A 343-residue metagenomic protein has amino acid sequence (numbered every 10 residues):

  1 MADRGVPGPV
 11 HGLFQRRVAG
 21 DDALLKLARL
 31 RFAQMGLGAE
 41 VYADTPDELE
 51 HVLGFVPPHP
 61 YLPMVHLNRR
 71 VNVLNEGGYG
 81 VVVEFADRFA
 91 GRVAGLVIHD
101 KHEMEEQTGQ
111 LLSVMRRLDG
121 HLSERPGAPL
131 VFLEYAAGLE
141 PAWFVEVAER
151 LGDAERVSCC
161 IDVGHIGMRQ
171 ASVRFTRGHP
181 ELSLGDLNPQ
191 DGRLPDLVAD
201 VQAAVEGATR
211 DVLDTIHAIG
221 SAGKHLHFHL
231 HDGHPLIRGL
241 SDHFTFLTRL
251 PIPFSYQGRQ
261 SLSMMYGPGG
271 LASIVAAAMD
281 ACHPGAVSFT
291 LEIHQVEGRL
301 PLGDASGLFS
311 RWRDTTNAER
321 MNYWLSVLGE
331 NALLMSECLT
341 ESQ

Functional and structural regions predicted by a protein language model:
M1-G8, G12-F14, K26-L30, V52-P57 (+5 more regions): Histidine-acidic metal/acid-base catalytic patches
G5-D21, L67-G77: Active-site mouth loops of central-metabolism enzymes
L30-D47, M64: N-terminal substrate-binding region of glycoside hydrolase catalytic domains
A43-D47, L67-V71, D100-M104, Y135-L139 (+3 more regions): Active-site-proximal loop/turn and secondary-structure-junction residues that shape catalytic pockets, frequently
D44-L67: An N-terminal, globular interaction/scaffold subdomain
Y61-V73, F85-H99: Long, hydrophobic/aromatic-enriched structural stretches that serve as scaffold segments
M64, F132-E134, C160, T290: Generic enzyme active-site microenvironment
A128-G152: Basic- and aromatic-lined ligand-binding clefts that recognize polyanionic substrates
